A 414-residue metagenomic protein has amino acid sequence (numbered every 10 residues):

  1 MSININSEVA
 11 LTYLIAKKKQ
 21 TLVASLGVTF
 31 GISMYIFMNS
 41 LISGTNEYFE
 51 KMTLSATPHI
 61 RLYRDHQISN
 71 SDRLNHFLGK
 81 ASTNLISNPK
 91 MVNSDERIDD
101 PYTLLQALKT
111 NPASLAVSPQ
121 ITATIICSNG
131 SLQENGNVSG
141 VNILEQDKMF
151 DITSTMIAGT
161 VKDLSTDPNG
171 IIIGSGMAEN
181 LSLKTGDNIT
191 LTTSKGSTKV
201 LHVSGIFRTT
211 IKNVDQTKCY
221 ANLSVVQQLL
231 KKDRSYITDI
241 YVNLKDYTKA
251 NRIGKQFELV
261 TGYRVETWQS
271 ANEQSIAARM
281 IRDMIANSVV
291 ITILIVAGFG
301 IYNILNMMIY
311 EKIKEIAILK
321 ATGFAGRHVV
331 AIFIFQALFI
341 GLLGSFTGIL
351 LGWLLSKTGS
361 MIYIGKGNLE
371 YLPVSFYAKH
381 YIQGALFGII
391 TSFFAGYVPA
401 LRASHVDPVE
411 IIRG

Functional and structural regions predicted by a protein language model:
M1-E8: Short, membrane-interfacial amphipathic segments enriched in basic
L11, Y377-G414: C-terminal membrane-exit region of the final transmembrane helix in multipass inner-membrane proteins
K18-T45, M280-E315, L338-T347, F394: Hydrophobic alpha-helical transmembrane segments of multi-pass inner-membrane transport and secretion
I42-N135: Hydrophobic, regular-secondary-structure patches
H66, M177, T185, T190-A286 (+1 more regions): Mechanotransmission and gating elements of multispan inner-membrane complexes involved in transport and envelope
N93-H202, Q228-L230: Short acidic/glycine-enriched loop/turn elements at secondary-structure junctions
N306-M308, K314-S360, Q383, F387 (+1 more regions): Transmembrane alpha-helical interface segments in multi-pass membrane proteins
S356-I382: Short juxtamembrane loops and helix-capping segments at transmembrane helix boundaries of multi-pass membrane proteins
